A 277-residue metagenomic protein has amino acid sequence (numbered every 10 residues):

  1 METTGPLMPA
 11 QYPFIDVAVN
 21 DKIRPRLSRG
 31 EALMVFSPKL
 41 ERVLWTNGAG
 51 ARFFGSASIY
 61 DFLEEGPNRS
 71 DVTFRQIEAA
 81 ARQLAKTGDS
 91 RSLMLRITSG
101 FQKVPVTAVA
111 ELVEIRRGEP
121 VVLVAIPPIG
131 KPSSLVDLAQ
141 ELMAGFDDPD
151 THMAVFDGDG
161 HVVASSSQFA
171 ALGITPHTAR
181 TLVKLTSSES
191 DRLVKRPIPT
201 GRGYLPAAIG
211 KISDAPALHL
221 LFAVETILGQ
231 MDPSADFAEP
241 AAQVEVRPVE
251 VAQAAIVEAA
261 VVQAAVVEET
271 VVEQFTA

Functional and structural regions predicted by a protein language model:
E2-F14, S28-E31, F36-L138, V163-E245: Sensory/regulatory domains in signal-transduction proteins
K22-R26, M143-G145: PAS-family sensory domains
E31-V35, V43, T151-D157, A277: Short hydrophobic secondary-structure edge segments in sensory/regulatory modules of signaling proteins
L84, G145-F146: Hydrophobic helix-cap positions at the C-terminus of alpha-helices in RecA-like/P-loop ATPase nucleotide-binding cores
F146-A164: Surface-exposed interaction/gating patches
Q230-A277: Intrinsically disordered, low-complexity acidic segments enriched in Asp/Glu and Pro
